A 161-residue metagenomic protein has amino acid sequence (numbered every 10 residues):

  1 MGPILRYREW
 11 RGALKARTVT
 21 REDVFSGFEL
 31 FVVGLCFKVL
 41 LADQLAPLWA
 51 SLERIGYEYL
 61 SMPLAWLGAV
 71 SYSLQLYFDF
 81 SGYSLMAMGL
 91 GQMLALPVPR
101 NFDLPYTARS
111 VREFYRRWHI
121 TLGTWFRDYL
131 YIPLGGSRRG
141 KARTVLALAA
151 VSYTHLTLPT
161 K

Functional and structural regions predicted by a protein language model:
M1-L156: Membrane-embedded transmembrane alpha-helical bundles that form the catalytic cores of multi-pass lipid-modifying
T157-K161: A short, hydrophobic C-terminal helix/tail in secreted or cell-surface proteins
